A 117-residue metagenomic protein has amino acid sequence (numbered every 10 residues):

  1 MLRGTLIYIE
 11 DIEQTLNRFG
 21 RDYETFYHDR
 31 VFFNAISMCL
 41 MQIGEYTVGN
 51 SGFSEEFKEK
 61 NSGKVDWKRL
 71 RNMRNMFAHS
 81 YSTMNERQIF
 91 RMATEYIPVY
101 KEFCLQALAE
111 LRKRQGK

Functional and structural regions predicted by a protein language model:
M1-K117: Solvent-exposed interaction patches of small proteins and small membrane subunits
